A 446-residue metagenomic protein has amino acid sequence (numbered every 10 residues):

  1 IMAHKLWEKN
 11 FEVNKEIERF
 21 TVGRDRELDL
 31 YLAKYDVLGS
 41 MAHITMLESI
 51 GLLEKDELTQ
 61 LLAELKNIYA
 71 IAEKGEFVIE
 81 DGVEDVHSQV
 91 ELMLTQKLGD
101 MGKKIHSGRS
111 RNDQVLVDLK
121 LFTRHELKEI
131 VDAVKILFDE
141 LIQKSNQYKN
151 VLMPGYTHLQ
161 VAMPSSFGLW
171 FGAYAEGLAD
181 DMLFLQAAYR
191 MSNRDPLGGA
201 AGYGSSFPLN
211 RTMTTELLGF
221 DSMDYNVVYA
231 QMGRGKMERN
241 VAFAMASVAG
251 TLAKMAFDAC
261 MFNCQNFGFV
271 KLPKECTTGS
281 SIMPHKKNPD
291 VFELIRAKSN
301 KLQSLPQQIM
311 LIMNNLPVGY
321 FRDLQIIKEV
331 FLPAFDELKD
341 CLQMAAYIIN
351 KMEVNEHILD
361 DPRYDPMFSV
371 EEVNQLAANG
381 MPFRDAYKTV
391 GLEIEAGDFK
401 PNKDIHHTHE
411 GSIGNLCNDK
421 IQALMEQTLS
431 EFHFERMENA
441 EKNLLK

Functional and structural regions predicted by a protein language model:
M2-G204, L209-E216, S222, T278-G279 (+3 more regions): A helix-coil-helix interface module used to build multimeric assemblies and to scaffold catalytic/cofactor sites
A3-G39, D100-M101, G268, M283-K446: Glycine-rich cofactor/substrate-binding loops
H43, E64, I68-I71, M93 (+13 more regions): Generic, well-ordered alpha-helical scaffold segments in large soluble proteins
L61-L62, L218, K274-C276, R363 (+1 more regions): A general structural motif at alpha-helix termini
G75, K144, Y148-V151, L185-A188 (+7 more regions): Hydrophobic stripe of amphipathic alpha-helices that form coiled-coil interfaces
H106, R111-Q114, H158-S165, L169 (+9 more regions): Alpha-helix capping and helix-loop boundary segments enriched in small/acidic/polar residues
K120, R124-V131, K135, I142 (+10 more regions): Short amphipathic alpha-helical segments with heptad-repeat character
L218-P306: Acidic, glycine-rich loop-and-beta core segments that form the ion-binding/anion-interacting portion of active sites
